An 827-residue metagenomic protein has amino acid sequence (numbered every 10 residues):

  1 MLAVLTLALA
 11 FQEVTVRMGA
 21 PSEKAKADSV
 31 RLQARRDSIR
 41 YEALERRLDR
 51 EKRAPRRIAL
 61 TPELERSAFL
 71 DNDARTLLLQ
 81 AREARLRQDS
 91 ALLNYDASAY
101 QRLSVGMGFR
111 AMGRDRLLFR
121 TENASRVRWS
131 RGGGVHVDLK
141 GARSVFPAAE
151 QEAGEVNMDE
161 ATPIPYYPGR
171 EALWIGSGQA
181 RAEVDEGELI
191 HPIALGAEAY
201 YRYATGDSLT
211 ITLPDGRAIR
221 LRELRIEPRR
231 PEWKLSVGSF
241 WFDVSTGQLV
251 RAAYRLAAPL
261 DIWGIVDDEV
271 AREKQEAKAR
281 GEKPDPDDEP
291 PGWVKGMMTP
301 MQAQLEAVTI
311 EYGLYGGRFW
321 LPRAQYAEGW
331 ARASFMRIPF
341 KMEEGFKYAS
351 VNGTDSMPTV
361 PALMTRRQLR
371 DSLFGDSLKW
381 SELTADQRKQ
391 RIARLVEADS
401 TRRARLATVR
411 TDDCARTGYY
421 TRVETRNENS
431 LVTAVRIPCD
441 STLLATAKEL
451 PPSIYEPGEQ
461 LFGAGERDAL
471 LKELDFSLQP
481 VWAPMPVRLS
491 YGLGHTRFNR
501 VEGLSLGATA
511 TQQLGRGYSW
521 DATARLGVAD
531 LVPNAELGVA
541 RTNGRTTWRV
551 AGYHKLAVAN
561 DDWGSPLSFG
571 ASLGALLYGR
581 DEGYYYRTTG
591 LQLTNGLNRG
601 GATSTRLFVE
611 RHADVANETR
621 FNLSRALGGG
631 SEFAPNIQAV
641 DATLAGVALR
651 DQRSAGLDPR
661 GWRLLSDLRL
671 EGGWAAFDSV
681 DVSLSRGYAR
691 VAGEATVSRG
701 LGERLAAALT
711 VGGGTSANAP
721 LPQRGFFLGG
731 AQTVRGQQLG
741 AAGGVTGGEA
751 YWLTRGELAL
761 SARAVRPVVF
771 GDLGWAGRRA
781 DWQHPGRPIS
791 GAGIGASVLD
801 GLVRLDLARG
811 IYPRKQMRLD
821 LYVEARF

Functional and structural regions predicted by a protein language model:
E13-V237, A258-D268, E273-K295, Q304-E306 (+4 more regions): Structured extracytoplasmic
D89-A91, P214-A218, F462-A469, F476-V487 (+7 more regions): Short loop/turn motifs that connect adjacent beta-strands in outer-membrane beta-barrel proteins
N94-Y95, R217-R225, V250-R251, F319-A324 (+2 more regions): Short, hydrophobic/aromatic-rich segments at coil-to-beta transitions
E155-A182, L471-L478, T496, W548-T594 (+1 more regions): C-terminal outer-membrane beta-barrel translocator/porin domains of Gram-negative envelope proteins and their
I226, P486-F498, A508-T509, Q513-R541 (+5 more regions): Transmembrane beta-strand segments that form the barrel wall of outer-membrane beta-barrel proteins
V244, A307-G317, F346: Extended lipid/amphipathic-ligand handling interfaces
L305, G503, V532-N534, T588 (+5 more regions): Membrane-spanning beta-strands of outer-membrane beta-barrel proteins
L649, I794-L802, Q816-F827: Outer-membrane beta-barrel "beta-signal"
